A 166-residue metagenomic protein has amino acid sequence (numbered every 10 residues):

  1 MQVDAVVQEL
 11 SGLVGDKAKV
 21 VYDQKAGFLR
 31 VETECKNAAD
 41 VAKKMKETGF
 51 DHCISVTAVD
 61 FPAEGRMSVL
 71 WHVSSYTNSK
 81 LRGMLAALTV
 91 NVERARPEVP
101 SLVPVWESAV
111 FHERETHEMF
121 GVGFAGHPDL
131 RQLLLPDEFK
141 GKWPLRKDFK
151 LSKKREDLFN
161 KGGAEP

Functional and structural regions predicted by a protein language model:
M1-P166: Terminal low-complexity/charged segments
